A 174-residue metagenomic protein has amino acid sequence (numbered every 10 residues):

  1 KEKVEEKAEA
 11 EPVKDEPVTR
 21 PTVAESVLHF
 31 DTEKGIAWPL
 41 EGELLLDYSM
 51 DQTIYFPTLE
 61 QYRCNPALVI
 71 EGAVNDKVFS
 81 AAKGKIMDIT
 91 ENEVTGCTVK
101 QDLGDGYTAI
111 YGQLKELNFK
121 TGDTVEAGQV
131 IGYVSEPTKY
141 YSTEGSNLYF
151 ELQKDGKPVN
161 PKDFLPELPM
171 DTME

Functional and structural regions predicted by a protein language model:
K1-F56, Q61-C64: Polar/charged, compositionally biased leader and regulatory segments
D31-I36, E60-E91: Short, glycine/small-residue-enriched coil/turn segments at secondary-structure junctions
L40-L44, G72-I86, G112, V125-G128: Generic structural motif
L44, A67-L68, D76, Y107-T108 (+1 more regions): Folded interaction domains in cell-surface recognition and envelope-stress signaling
D47, I89-T90, L117, V134-P137: Residue-level recognition of beta-strand microenvironments
D47-A73, N92-D105, Y140-E144, K157-P158: Gly/Ser-enriched beta-turn/beta-hairpin loop segments
S80-K115: Zn2+-dependent peptidoglycan hydrolase active-site motif and core
D123-E174: Conserved, short, structured surface segments that act as functional micro-motifs
